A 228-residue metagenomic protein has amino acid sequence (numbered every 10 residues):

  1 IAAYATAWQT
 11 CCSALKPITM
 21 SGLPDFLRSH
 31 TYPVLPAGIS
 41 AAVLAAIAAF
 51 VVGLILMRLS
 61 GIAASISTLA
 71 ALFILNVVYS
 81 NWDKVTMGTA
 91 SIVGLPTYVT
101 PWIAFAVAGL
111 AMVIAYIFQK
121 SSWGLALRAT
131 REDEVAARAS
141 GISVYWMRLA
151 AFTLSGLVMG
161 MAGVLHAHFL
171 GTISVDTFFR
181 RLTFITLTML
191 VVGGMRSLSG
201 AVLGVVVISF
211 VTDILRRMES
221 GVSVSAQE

Functional and structural regions predicted by a protein language model:
I1-E228: Transmembrane alpha-helices and adjacent helix-loop boundaries
